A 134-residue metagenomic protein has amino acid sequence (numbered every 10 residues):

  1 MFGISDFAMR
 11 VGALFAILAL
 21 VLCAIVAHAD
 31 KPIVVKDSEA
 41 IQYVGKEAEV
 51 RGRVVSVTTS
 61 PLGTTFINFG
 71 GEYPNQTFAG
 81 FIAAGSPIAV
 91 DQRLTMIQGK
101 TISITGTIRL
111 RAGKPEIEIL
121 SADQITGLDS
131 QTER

Functional and structural regions predicted by a protein language model:
M1-M9: N-terminal secretory signal peptides that target proteins for export/translocation
G12-C23: Bacterial N-terminal signal peptides
I25-A29: Sec/Tat signal peptide C-region and signal peptidase I cleavage site
D30-R134: OB-fold single-stranded nucleic acid-binding module
